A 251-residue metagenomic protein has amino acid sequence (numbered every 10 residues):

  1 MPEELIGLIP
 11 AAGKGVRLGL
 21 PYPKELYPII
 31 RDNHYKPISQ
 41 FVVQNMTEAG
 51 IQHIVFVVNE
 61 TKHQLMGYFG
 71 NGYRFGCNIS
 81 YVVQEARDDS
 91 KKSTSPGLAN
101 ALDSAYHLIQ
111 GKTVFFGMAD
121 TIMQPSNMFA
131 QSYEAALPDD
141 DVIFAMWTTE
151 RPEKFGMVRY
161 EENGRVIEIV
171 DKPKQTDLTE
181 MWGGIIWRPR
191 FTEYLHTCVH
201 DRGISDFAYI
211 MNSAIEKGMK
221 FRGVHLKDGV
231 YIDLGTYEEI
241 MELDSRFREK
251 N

Functional and structural regions predicted by a protein language model:
P2-M66, Q84, D88: N-terminal glycine-rich phosphate-binding loop and ensuing alpha1 helix
E4, Q52-I54, N78, T113 (+2 more regions): Residues at the starts of beta-strands that form the adenosine-phosphate
L18, L65-F69, L195, L243: Hydrophobic packing residues within well-ordered alpha-helices of enzyme cores
L26, V158-Y160, G223: A structural signal for short hydrophobic beta-strand segments in well-ordered beta-sheet cores
T61-Y81: Acidic donor-binding segment of Leloir-type glycosyltransferases
F75-E162, H196: Conserved beta-loop-beta/alpha segment of the NTase-like Rossmann-fold superfamily that binds/positions NTPs
E134, R165-N251: Catalytic-core segments of class I nucleotidyltransferases/pyrophosphorylases that form NMP-activated intermediates
